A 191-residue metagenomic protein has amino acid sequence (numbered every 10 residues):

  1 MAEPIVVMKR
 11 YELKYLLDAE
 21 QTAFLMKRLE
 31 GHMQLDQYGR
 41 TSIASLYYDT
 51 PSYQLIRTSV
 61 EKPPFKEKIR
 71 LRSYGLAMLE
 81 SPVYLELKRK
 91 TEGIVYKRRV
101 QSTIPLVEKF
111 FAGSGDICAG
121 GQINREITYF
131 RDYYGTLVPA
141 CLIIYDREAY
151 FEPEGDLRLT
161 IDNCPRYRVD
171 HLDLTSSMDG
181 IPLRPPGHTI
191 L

Functional and structural regions predicted by a protein language model:
M1-I190: Phosphate-end processing signature that detects enzymes handling 5′-triphosphorylated RNA and polyphosphate
